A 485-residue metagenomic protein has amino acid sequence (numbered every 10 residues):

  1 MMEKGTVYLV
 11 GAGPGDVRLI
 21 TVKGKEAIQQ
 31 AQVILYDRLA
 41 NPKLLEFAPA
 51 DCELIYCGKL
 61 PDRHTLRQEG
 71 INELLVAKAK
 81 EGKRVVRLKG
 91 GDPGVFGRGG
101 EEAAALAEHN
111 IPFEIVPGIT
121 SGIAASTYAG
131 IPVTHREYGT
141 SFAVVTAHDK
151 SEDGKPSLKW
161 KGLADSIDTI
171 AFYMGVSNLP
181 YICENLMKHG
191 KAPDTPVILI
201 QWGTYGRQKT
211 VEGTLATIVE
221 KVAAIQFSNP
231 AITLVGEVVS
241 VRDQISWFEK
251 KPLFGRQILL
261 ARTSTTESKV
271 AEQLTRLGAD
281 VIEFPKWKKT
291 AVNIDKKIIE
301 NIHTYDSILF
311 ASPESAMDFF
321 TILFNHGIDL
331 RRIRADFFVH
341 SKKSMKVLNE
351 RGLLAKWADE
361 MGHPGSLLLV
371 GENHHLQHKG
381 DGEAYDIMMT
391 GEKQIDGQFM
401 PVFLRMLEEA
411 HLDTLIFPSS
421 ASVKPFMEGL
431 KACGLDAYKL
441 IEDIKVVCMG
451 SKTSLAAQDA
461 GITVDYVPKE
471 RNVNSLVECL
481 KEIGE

Functional and structural regions predicted by a protein language model:
M1-V17, V22-I119, I123-A124, A231 (+1 more regions): Class I S-adenosyl-L-methionine
E3-A12, Y56-P61, A143-H148, V281-K286 (+1 more regions): Short, basic, glycine/proline-bearing loop/turn elements
P14-G15, P61, R67-L75, A79-E81 (+5 more regions): Signature of uroporphyrinogen-III synthase
K25, E101-N110, G130-R136, K188 (+3 more regions): A glycine- and small-aliphatic-rich helix-loop capping segment at beta-alpha/alpha-beta transitions that lines
Q32-V33, E53, T169, S307 (+2 more regions): Well-ordered beta-strand positions
D92-G94, G99-S166: Class I SAM-dependent methyltransferase SAM-binding "motif I" and its flanking Rossmann-like core
H135, H148-S151, N185-K221: Catalytic phosphate-donor-binding core of small-molecule kinases
E152-I198: Conserved anion/nucleotide-ligand pocket segment
